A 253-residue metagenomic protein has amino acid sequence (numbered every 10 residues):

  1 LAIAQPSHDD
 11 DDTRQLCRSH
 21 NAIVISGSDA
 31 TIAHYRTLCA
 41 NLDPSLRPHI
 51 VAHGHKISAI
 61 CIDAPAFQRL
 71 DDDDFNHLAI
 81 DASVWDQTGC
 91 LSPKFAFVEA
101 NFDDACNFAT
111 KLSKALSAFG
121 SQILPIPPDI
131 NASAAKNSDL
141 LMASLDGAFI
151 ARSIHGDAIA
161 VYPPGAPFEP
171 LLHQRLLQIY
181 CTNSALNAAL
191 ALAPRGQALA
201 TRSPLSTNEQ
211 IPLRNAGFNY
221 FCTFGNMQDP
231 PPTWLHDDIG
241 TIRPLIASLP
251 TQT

Functional and structural regions predicted by a protein language model:
A2-F102, Q228-T253: Conserved NAD(P)+-binding/catalytic subdomain of aldehyde/semialdehyde dehydrogenases
N76, V84-A200, T207-T253: NAD(P)-dependent aldehyde/semialdehyde dehydrogenase
